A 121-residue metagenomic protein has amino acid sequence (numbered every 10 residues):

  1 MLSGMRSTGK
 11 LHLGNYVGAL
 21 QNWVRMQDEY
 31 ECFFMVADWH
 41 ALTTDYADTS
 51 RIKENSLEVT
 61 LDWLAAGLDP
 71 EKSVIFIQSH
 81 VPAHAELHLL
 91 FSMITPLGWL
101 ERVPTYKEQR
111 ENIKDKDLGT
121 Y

Functional and structural regions predicted by a protein language model:
M1-Y121: NTP-dependent nucleotidyl-transfer catalytic core
